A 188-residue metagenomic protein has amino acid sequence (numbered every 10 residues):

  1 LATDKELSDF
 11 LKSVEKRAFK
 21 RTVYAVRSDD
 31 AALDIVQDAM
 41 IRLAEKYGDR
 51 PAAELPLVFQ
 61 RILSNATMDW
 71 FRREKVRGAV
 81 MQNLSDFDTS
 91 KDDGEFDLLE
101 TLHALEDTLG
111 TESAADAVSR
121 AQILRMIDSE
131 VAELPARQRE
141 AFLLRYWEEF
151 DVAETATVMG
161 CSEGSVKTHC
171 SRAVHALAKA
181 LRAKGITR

Functional and structural regions predicted by a protein language model:
L1-K20, Y24, D30-L33: A short, charge-rich alpha-helical start-of-domain segment used by transcription regulators
K5-E6, A79-M81, T157-V158, S171-R188: C-terminal edge and immediately downstream basic/flexible tail or linker adjoining helix-turn-helix-like DNA-binding
A18, T22, A32-L43, F59-I62 (+3 more regions): Short, small-hydrophobic-rich alpha-helical interface motif
S28, D151, G160-S165: Helix-turn-helix DNA-binding motif, specifically the short coil turn and the N-cap/start of the second
Q37-L55, R73-K75: Sigma70-family region 2
R61-L98, R120, A183: Arg/Lys-rich amphipathic alpha helix in sigma70-family domain 2
T89-S129: Acidic, proline/glycine-rich intrinsically disordered inter-domain spacer in sigma factors
A141-R145: A short pre-motif secondary-structure segment
